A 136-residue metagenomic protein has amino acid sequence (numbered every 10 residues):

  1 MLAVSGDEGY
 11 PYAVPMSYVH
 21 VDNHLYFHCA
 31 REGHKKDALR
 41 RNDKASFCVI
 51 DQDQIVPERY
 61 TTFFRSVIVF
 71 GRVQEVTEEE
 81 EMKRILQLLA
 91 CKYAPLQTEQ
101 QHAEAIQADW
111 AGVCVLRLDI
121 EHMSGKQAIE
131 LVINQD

Functional and structural regions predicted by a protein language model:
M1, G33-K36, V67-V69: Short acidic/polar alpha-helix capping motifs at helix-coil junctions
M1-R31, F47-C48: Short beta-strand segments
S5-P11, H28-D37, E75-M82, D109-A111: A broad, low-specificity signal for short, low-complexity segments enriched in glycine/proline and polar/charged
V14, V21-N23, R41-A45, F63-V69 (+1 more regions): A generic structural signal for short beta-strands and their flanking turns/coil linkers
S17-D22, L39-C48, Q87-Y93: N-terminal start-of-chain detector that recognizes signal peptides and the immediate post-cleavage beginning
V21-N23, H34, Q52, V76: Short coil/turn motifs at secondary-structure junctions
H34-F64: Helix-adjacent hinge/juxtasegments
Q52-D136: Charged, gly/pro-rich active-site loop segments
